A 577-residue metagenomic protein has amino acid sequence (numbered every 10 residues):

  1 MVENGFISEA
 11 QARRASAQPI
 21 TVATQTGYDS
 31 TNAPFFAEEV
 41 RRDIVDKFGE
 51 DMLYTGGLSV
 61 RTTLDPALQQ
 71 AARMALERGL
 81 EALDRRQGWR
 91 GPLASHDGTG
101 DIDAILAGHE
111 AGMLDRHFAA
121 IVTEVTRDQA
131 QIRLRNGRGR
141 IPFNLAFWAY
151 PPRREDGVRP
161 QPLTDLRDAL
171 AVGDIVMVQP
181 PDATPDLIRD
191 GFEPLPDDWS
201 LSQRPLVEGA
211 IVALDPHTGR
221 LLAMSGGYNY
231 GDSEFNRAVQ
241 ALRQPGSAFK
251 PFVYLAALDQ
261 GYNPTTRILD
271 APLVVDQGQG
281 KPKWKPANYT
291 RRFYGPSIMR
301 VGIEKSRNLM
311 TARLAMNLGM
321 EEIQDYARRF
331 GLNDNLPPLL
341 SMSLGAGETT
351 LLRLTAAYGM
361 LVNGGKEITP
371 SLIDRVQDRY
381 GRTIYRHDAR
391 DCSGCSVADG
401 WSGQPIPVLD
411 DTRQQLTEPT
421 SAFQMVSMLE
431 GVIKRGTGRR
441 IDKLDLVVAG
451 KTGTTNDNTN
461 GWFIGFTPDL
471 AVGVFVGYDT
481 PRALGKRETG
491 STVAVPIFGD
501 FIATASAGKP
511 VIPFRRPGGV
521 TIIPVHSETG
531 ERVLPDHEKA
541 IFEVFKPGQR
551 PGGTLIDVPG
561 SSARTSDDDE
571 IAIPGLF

Functional and structural regions predicted by a protein language model:
M1, A72, R127, T218-G219 (+6 more regions): Active-site SXXK
V2-G137, L314, Q324-R329, N333-N335 (+2 more regions): Non-catalytic, structured segments within soluble enzyme domains
S8-R13, R189-E193, F235, L258-G278 (+3 more regions): Short, well-structured active-site flanking segments
V22, T26, G98-I105, E124-D128 (+9 more regions): Soluble, non-transmembrane domains of envelope/secretory-pathway proteins that act on or interact with carbohydrate
D46-M52, R61-T62, L314-M316, A346-E348 (+2 more regions): Penicillin-binding protein/beta-lactamase superfamily catalytic region
L64, I268-L273, A287-N363: Active-site-adjacent helix/loop patches that line small-molecule binding or acyl-intermediate pockets
G79-L93, G108-F118, L163-A169, D174-D215 (+2 more regions): Beta-lactamase-like hydrolase cores
F118-G139, D182, S202-G231, D325-F330 (+1 more regions): A short, well-structured edge-of-sheet supersecondary motif
